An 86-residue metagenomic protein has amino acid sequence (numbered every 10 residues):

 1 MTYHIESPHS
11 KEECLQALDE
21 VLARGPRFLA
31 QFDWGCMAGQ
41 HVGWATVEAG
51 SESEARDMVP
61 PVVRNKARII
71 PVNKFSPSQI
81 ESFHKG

Functional and structural regions predicted by a protein language model:
M1-G86: Conserved, structured core segments of small domains
